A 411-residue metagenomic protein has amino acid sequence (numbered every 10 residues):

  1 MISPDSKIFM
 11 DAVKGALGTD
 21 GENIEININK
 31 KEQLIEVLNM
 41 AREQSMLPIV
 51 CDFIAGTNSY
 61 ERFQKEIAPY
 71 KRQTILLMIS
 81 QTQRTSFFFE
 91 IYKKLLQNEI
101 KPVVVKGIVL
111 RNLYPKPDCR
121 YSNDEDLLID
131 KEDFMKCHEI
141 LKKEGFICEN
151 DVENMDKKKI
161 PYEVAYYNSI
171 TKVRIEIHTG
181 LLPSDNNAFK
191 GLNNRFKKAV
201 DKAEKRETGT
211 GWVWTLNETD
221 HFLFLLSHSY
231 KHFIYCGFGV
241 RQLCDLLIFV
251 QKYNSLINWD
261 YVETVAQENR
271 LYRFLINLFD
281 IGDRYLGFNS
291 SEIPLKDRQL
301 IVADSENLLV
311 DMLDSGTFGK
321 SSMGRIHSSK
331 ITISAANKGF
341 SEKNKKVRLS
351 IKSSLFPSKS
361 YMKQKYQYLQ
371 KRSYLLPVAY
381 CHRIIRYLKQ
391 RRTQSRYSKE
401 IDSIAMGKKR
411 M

Functional and structural regions predicted by a protein language model:
M1-N123, I129-M411: Conserved NTP-donor binding/palm subdomain of two-metal-ion nucleotidyltransferases/polymerases, i.e., the charged
